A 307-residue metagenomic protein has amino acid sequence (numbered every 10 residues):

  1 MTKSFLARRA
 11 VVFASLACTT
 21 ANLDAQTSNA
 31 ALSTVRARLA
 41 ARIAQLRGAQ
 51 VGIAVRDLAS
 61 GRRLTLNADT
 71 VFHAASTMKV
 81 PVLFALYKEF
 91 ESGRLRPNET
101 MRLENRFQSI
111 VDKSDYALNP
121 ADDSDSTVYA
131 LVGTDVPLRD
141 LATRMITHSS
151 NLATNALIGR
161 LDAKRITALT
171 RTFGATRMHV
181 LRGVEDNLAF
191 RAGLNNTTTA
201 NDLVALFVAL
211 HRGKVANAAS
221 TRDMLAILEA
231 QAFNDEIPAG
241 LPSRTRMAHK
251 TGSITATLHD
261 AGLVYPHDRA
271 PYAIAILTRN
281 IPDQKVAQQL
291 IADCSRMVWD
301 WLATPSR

Functional and structural regions predicted by a protein language model:
T2-L16: N-terminal secretory signal peptides and thylakoid transit peptides that target proteins across membranes
Q26-T70, W301: Beta-lactamase-like hydrolase cores
T27-R42, R160-D162, A205-D235, T245 (+1 more regions): Structured C-terminal helix/loop/strand segments within mature extracytoplasmic catalytic/sensor domains
Q50, T134-L138, H148-F207, H211-R212: Mid-domain, small-residue-enriched loop/turn segments at the edges of structured enzyme/sensor domains
L58-A59, R96-P120, R160-D162: Acidic helix-start/capping segments at beta-turn-to-alpha-helix junctions
G61, H73-R106, M145, I274: Active-site SXXK
Q108-N155: Conserved catalytic neighborhood of penicillin-recognizing serine enzymes
